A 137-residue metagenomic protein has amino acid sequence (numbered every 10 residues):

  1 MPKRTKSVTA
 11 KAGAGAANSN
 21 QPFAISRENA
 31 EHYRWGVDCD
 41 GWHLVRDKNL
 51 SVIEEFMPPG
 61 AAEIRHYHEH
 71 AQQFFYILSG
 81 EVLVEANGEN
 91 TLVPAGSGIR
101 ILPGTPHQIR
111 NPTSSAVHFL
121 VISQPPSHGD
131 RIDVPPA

Functional and structural regions predicted by a protein language model:
M1-L50, I64, D130-A137: A short, N-terminal "cap"/entry segment at the start of jelly-roll beta-barrel domains of the cupin/DSBH fold
D38, I53-H68: Conserved short histidine dyad/triad with adjacent acidic residue
K48-L50, H70, S114-S115: Short strand-connecting beta-turns/loops that link adjacent beta-strands
K48-L50, P58-A61, E81, P125-H128: Short, charged/polar surface micro-motifs in flexible loops or helix N-caps
H70-Q72, Y76-V82, N87: Glycine- and acidic-residue-biased ligand/ion/polar-headgroup-sensing regions
E81-L83, N90, P106, A116: Structural motif
G88-P103: Short acidic-glycine-tyrosine-enriched beta hairpin
P103-G129: Ligand-binding loop in jelly-roll beta-barrel domains
